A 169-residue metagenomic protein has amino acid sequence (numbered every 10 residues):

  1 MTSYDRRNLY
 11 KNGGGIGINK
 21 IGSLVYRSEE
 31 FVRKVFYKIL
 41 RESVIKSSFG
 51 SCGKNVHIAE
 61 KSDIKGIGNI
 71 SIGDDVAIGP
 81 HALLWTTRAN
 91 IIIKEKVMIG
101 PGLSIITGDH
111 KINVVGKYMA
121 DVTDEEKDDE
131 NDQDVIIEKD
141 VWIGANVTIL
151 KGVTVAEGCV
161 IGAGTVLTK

Functional and structural regions predicted by a protein language model:
M1-N55, K96, G108-D128, Q133-D134 (+3 more regions): Terminal amphipathic alpha-helical/low-complexity segments used for targeting or macromolecular assembly
D63-I72, A77-V153: Flexible, glycine/small-residue-enriched loop-and-beta-strand segment within the central core of proteins
I149-K169: C-terminal/domain-terminus segments
